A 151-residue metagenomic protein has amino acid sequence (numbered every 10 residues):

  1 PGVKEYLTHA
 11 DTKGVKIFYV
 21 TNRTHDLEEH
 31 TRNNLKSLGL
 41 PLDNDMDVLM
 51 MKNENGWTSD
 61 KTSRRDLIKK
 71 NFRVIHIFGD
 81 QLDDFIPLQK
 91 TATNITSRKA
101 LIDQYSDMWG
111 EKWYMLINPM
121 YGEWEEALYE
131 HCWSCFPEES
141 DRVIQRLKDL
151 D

Functional and structural regions predicted by a protein language model:
G2-V3, K61: Amphipathic coiled-coil/heptad-repeat helices and related helical stalk/stem segments that mediate oligomerization
V3-L35, D80: Substrate-recognition element of Asp-dependent hydrolases with the DxDx(T/V) motif
E28-D151: C-terminal cap/substrate-recognition subdomain and adjoining C-terminal extension of metal-dependent phosphatase-like
